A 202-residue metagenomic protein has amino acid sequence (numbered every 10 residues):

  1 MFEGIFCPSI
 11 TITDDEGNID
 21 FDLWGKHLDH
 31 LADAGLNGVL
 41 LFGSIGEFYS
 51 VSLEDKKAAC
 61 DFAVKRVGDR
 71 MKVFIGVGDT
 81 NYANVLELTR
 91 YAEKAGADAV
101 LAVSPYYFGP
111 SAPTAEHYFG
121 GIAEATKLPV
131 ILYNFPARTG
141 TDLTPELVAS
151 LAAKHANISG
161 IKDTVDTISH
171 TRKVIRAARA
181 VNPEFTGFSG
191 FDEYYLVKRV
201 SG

Functional and structural regions predicted by a protein language model:
M1-C7, T11-D142: Active-site beta->alpha loop and helix N-cap motifs at the rims of alpha/beta catalytic domains
E124-A125, R138-G202: Catalytic alpha/beta core domains of metabolic enzymes, predominantly
